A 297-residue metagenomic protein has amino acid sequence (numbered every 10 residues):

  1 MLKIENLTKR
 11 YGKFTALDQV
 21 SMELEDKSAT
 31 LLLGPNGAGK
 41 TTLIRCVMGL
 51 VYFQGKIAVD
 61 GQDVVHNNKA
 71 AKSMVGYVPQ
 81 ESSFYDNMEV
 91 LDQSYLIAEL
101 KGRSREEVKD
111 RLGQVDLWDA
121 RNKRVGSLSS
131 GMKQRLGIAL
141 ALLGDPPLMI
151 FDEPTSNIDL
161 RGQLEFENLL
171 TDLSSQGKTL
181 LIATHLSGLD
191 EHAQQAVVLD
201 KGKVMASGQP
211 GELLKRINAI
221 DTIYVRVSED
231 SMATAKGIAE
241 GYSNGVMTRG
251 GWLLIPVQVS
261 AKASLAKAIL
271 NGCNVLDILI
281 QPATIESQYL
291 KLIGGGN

Functional and structural regions predicted by a protein language model:
M48: Helix-to-loop junction immediately C-terminal to a conserved catalytic motif
F53-H66, A70-A71: Conserved ABC transporter NBD signature motif
Y95, E99, R105-R121: Conserved ABC ATPase "signature" region
M149-E153: Catalytic Walker B motif of ABC-type/P-loop ATPase nucleotide-binding domains
S207-G208: ABC ATPase "signature
T222-G295: Short, charged/small-residue-rich alpha-helical element at the C-terminal edge of ABC transporter nucleotide-binding
